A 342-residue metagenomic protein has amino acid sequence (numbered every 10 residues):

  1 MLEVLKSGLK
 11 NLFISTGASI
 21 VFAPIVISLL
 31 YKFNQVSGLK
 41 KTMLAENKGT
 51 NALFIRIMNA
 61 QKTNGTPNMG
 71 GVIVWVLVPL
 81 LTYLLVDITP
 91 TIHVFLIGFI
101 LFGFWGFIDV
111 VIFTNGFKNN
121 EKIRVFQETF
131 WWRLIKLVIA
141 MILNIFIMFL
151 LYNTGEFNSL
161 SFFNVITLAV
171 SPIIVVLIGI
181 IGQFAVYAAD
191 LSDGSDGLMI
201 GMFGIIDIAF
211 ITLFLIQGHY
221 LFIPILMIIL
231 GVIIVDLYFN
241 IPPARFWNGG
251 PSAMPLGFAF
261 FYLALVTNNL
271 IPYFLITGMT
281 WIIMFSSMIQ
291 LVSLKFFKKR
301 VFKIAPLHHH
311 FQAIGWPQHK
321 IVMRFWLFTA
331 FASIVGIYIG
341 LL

Functional and structural regions predicted by a protein language model:
L2-W247, P251-W281: "…together with the soluble PPM/PP2C metallo-phosphatase catalytic core" -> "…together with the soluble PPM/PP2C
S7-N11, Q312, H319, L327-F328: Peripheral (non-transmembrane) domains and long loops of multi-pass membrane proteins
Y31-R56, M279-R324: Membrane-proximal soluble regions of multi-pass membrane proteins
T63-I73, I314-F325: Loop-to-transmembrane boundary segments
K320-I339: Final/C-terminal transmembrane alpha-helix of multipass membrane proteins
